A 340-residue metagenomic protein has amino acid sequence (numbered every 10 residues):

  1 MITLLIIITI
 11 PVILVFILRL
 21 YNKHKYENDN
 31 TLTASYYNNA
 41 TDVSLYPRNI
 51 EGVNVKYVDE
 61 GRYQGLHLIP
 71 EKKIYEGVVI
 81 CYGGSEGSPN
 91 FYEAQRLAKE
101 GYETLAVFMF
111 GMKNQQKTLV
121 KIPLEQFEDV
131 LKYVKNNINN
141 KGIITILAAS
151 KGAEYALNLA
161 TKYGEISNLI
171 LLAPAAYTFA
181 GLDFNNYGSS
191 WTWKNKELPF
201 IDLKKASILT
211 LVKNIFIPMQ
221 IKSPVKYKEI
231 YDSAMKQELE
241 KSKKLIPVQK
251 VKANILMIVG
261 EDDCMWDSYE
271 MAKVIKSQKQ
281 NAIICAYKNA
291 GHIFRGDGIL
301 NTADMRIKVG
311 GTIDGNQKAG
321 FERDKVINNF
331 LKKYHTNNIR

Functional and structural regions predicted by a protein language model:
K23-I74: N-terminal cap/lid segment of alpha/beta-hydrolase-fold proteins
Y75-G84: Short beta-strand element of the alpha/beta-hydrolase
A94, A253, W266-Q278, I299: Short alpha-helix in the alpha/beta-hydrolase fold that links the catalytic acid
A98-N114: Conserved alpha/beta-hydrolase
K117-I138, N158: Alpha/beta-hydrolase active-site loop
I170-P247: Accessory cap/linker subdomain of secreted extracellular hydrolases
V251, M257-V259: Short beta-strand/loop motif that positions the catalytic acidic residue of the alpha/beta-hydrolase fold
I299-R340: Catalytic active-site module of serine/aspartate enzymes centered on a nucleophile-bearing elbow/loop
